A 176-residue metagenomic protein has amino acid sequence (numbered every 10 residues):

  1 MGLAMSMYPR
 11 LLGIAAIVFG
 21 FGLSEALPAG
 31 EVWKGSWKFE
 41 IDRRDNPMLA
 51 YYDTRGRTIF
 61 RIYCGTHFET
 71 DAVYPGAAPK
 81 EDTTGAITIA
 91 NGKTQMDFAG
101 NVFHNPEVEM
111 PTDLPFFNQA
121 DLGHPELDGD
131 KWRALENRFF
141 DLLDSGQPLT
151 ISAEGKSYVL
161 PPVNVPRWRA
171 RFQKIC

Functional and structural regions predicted by a protein language model:
M1-G2, Q173: Short hotspots in intrinsically disordered terminal tails
L3-G13: Bacterial N-terminal signal peptides that target proteins for export
M7, V18-F19, A29: Compositionally biased non-globular segments, especially hydrophobic aliphatic-rich helices of signal peptides
G13-G22: Bacterial N-terminal signal peptides
A26-C176: A generic "folded-domain core" signal
